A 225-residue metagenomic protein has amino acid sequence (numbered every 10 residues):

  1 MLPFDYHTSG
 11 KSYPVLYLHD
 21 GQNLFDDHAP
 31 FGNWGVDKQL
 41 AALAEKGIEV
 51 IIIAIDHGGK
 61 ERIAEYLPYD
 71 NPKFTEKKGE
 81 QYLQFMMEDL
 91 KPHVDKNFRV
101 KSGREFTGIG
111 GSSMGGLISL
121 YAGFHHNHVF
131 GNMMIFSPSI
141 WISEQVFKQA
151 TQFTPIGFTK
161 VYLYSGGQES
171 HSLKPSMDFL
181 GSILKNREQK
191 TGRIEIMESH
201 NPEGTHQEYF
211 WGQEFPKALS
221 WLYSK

Functional and structural regions predicted by a protein language model:
M1-K225: Non-catalytic cap/lid and distal C-terminal segments of serine-dependent acyl enzymes
